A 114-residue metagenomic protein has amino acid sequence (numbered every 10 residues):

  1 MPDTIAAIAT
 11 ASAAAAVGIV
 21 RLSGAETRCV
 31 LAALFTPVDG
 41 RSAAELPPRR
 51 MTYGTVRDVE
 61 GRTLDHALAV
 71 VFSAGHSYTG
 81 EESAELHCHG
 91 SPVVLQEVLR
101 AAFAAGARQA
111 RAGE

Functional and structural regions predicted by a protein language model:
M1-E114: A glycine-rich (often HGG/GG-containing) alpha/beta subdomain
